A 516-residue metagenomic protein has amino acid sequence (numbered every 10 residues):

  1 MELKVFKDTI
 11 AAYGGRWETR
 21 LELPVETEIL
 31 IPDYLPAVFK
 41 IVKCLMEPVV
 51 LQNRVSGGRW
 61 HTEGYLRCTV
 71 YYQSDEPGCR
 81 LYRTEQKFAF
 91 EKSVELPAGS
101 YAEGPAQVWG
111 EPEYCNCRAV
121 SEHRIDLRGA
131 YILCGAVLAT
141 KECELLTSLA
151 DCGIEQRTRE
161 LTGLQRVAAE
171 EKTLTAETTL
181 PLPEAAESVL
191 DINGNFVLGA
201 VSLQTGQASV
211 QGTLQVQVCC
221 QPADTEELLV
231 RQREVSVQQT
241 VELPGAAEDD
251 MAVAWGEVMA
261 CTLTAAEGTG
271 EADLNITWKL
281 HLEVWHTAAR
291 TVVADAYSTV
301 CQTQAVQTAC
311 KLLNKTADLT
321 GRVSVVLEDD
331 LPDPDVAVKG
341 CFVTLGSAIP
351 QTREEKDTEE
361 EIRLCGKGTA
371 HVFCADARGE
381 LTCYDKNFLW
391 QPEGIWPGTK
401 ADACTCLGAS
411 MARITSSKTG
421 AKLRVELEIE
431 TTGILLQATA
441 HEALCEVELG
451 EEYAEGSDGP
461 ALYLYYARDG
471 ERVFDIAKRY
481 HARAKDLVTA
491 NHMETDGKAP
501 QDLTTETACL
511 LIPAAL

Functional and structural regions predicted by a protein language model:
M1-L3, C115, C310, G497-K498 (+2 more regions): Gram-positive cell-envelope targeting signals
E2-E451, G456-G459: Membrane-lipid interaction segments
A421, D458, R468-D469, Y480: A structural signal for short secondary-structure junctions
L444-Y466, L503-L516: Surface-exposed, interaction-prone regions with an acidic/low-complexity signature
A467, V473-T489: Short alpha-helical segments in extracytoplasmic peptidoglycan/chitin-binding modules and envelope-associated proteins
R483-L516: Extracellular LysM carbohydrate-binding repeats and other cell-envelope/extracellular binding modules
